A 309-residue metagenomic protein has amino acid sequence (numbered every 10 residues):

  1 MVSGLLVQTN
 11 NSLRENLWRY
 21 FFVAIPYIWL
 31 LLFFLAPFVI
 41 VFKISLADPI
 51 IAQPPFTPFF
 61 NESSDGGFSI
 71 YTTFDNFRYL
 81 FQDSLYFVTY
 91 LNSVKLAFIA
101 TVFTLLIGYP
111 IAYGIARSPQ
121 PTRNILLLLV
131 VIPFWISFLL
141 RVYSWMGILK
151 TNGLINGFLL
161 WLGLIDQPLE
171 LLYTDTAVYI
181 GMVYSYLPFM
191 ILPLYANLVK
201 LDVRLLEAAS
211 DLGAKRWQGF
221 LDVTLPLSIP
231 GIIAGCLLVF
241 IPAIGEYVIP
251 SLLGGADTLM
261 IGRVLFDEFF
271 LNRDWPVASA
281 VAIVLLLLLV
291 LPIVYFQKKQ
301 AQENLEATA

Functional and structural regions predicted by a protein language model:
M1-I44, G114, N124, L128-V130: N-terminal signal-anchor/first transmembrane alpha helix
V2-G4, N10-S12, Y195-L206, S210 (+1 more regions): C-terminal transmembrane helix and the adjacent membrane-cytosol boundary/short C-terminal tail of inner/organellar
N11-R19, E62-S63, F77-L80, S84 (+2 more regions): Interhelical loop and adjacent transmembrane-helix boundary motif in polytopic membrane transport permeases
F22-V23, P110-I148, L206-E207, F220-L221 (+1 more regions): Cytoplasmic-entry segments and transmembrane alpha-helices of multi-pass inner-membrane transporters
I25, I132, Y184, M190-V203 (+1 more regions): Transmembrane alpha-helices
L35-S84, I148, N152, G255 (+1 more regions): Short membrane-interfacial helix/loop motifs at transmembrane-helix boundaries
F59-F60, S64-D65, V142-V183, W217 (+1 more regions): Membrane-interfacial helix termini and adjacent extracytoplasmic/periplasmic loops of multi-pass transporters
S84-R117: Transmembrane alpha-helix signature in integral membrane proteins
